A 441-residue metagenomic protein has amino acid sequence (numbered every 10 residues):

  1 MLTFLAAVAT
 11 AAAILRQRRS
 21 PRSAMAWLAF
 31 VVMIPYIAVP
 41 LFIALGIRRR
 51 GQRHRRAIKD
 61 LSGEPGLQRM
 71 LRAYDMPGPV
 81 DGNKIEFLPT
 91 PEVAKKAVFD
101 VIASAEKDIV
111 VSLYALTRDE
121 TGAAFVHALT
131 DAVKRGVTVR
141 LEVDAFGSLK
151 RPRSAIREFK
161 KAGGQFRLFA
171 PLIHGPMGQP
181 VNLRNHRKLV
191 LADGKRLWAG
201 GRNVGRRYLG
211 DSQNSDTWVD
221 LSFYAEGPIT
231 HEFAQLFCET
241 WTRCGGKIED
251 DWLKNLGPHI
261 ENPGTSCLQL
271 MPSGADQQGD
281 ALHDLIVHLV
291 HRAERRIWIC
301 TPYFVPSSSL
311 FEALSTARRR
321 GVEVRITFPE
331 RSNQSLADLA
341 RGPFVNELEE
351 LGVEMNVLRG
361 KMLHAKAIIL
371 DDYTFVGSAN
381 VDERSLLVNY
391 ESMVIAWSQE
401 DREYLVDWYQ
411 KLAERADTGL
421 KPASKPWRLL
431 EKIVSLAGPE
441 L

Functional and structural regions predicted by a protein language model:
M1-H283, H288, R292, S332 (+4 more regions): N-terminal localization/anchoring segments of enzymes in phospholipid and broader phosphate metabolism
Y114, T301-P302: Structural motif
E142, C300, T327: Generic enzyme active-site microenvironment
Q278, L282, P306, A337 (+2 more regions): Residue-level signature of the cytosolic catalytic core of signaling kinases
Y303-V324, P329, Q334: Helical hairpin unit composed of two closely spaced alpha helices linked by a short loop
S309-E312, D338-A340, I369, L386-N389: Histidine/acidic-residue-rich catalytic or RNA/ligand-binding cores of hydrolases and nuclease-related proteins
V322-I326, E330-N380: C-terminal structural cap/anchor segments
